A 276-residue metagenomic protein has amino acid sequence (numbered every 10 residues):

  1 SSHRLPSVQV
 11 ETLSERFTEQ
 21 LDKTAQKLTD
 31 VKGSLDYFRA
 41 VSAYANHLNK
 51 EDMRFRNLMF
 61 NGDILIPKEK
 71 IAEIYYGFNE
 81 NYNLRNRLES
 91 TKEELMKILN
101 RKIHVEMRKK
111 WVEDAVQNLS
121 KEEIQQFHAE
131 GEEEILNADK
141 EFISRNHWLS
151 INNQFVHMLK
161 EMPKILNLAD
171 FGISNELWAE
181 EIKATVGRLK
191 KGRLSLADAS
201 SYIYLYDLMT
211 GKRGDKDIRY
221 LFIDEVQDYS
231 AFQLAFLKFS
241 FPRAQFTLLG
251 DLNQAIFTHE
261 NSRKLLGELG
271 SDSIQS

Functional and structural regions predicted by a protein language model:
S2-E11, D207-Y220, Q227-S276: Conserved helicase motor core of SF1/SF2 NTP-dependent helicases
S2-N46, K50: P-loop NTPase motor core
Q9, T18, V31-S34, N83 (+3 more regions): Alpha-helix initiation/capping motif
D22, Q26, N100-H104, F241 (+1 more regions): Hydrophobic/aromatic-lined pockets within catalytic cores
K27-D30, S34, R54, R101-R108 (+1 more regions): Intrinsically disordered or highly flexible coil/loop and linker segments, enriched in small and charged/polar residues
T29-R39, W178-K183, Y206-M209, F232-R243: Charged, low-complexity, helix/coiled-coil-prone segments
F38-H47, I182-R188, P242-D251: Short charge-dense sequence patches
Y44, L48-Y220, Q233-L234: Conserved helicase NTPase catalytic core signature
